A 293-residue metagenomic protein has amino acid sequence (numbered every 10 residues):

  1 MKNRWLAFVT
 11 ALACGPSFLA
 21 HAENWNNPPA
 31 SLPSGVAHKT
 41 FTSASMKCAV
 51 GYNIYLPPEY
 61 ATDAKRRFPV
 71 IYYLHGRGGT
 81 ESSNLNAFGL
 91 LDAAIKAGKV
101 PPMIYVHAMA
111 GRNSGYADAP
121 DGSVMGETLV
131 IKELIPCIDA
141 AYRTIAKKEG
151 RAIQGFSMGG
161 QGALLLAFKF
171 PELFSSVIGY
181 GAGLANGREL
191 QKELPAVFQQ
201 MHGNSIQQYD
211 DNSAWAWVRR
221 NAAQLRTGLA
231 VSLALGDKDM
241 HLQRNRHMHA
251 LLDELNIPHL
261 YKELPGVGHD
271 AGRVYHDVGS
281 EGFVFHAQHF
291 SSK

Functional and structural regions predicted by a protein language model:
M1-R4: Positively charged n-region of N-terminal signal peptides that target proteins for export
A7-S17: Bacterial N-terminal signal peptides
H21-K293: Non-catalytic cap/lid and distal C-terminal segments of serine-dependent acyl enzymes
